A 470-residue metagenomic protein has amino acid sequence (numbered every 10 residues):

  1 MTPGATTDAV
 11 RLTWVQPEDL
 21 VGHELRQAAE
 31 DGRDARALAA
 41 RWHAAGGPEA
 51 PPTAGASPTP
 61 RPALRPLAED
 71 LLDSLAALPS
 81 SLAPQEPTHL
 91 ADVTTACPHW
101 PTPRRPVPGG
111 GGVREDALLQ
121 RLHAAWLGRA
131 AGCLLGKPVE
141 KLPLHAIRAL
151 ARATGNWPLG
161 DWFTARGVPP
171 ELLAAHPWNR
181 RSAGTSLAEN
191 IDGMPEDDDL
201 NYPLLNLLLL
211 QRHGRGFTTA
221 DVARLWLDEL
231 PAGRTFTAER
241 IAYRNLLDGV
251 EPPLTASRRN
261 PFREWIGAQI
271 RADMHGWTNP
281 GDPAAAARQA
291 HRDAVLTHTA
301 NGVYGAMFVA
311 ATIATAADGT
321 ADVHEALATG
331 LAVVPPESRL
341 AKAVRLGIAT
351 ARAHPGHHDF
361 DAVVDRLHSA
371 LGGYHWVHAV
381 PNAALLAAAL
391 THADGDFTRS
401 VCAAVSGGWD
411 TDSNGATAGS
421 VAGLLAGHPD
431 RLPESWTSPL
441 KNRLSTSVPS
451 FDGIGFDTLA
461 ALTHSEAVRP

Functional and structural regions predicted by a protein language model:
M1-E86, V93-A96: Long, charge-dense tracts
P66, R121-R129, L142, A146 (+20 more regions): Generic recognition of stable, solvent-exposed alpha-helical segments in well-folded globular domains
D70, S74, R121, A125 (+18 more regions): Generic, well-ordered alpha-helical scaffold segments in large soluble proteins
A96-L127, A131, L135-N201: An N-terminal structural lobe/cap that precedes and organizes the functional/catalytic core across diverse proteins
P101-E115, E239-I266, I270-A286, A290-G302 (+1 more regions): Accessory "access/gating" subregions that flank catalytic or transport cores
A131-K137, L142-L159, H298-A314, D318 (+2 more regions): Catalytic phosphate/nucleotide-handling subdomain of diverse soluble enzymes
W178-R181, M194, A232-P252: Extended ligand-binding groove/face enriched in aromatic
A183-T235: Aromatic-rich carbohydrate-recognition surfaces in CAZymes
